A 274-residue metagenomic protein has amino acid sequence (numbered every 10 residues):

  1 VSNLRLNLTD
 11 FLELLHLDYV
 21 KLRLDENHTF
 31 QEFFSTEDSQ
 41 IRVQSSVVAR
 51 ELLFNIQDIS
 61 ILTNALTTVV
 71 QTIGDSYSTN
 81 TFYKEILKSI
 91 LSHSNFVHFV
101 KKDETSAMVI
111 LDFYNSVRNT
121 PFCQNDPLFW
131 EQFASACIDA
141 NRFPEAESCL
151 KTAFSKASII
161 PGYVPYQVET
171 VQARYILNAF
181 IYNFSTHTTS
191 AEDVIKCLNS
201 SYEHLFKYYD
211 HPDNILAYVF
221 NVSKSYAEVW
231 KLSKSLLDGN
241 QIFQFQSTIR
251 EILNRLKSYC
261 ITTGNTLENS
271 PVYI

Functional and structural regions predicted by a protein language model:
N3-I159, Y166-T170: C-terminal leucine-rich, beta-strand-based interaction scaffolds used for sensing/assembly
Y19, F33, Y77, Y83 (+13 more regions): Sequence-level detector for tyrosine residue identity
Y19-Q40, L205-N214, K257-S270: Charged/polar, low-hydrophobicity segments characteristic of intrinsically disordered regions and flexible loops
A65-V70, K102-T120, F143-S158, F184-D210 (+2 more regions): Alpha-helical repeat scaffolds
Y83, I110, N119-D126, Y163-Q172 (+5 more regions): Residues that mark the junctions of alpha-helical repeat units in TPR/alpha-solenoid scaffolds
I86-V97, Q132-F133, Q172, I176-A179 (+2 more regions): Structural register within alpha-helical repeat arrays
C123-A136, V171-F180, K257-N269: Short secondary-structure transition/capping segments
A134, I138, E147, K151 (+8 more regions): Long, compositionally biased intrinsically disordered regions
